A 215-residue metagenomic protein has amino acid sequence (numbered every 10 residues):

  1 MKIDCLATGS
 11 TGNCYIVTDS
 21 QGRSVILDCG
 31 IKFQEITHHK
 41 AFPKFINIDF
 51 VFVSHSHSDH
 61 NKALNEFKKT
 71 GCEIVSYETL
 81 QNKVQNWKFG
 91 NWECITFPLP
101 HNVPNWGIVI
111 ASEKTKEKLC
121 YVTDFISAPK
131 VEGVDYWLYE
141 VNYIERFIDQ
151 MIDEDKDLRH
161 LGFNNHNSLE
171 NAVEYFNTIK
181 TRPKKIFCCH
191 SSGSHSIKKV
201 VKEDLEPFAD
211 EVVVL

Functional and structural regions predicted by a protein language model:
M1, L6, G12, N82-Q85 (+3 more regions): Extended recognition/assembly regions associated with phosphoester-bond processing machinery
M1-A41, N105-D124, Y136: Conserved beta-strand hairpin/beta-sheet module of binuclear metal-dependent hydrolase folds, prominently
L6-T8, C29-K32, S56, L99-N102 (+3 more regions): Active-site metal-binding loops of divalent metal-dependent hydrolases
T11-C14, S56-K62, C94-T96: Structured catalytic core of nucleotide-sugar glycosyltransferases
V17, D28, H55, C94 (+5 more regions): Divalent metal-coordination and catalytic microenvironments
R23, K32-Y77: Active-site metal-binding motif and surrounding structural segment of the metallo-beta-lactamase
G71-K116: Metallo-beta-lactamase
E132-L215: Cap/insert and terminal regions of metallo-dependent hydrolase folds
